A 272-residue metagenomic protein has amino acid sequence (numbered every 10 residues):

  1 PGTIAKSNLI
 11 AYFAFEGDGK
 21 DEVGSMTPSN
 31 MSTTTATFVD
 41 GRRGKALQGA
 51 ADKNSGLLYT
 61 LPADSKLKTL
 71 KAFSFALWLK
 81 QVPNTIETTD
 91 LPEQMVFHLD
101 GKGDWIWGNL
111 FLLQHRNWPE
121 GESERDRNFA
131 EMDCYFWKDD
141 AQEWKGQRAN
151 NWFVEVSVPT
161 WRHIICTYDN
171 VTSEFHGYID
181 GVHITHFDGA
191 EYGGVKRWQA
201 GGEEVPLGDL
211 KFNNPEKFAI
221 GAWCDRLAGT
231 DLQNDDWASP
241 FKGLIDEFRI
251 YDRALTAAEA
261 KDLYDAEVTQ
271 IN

Functional and structural regions predicted by a protein language model:
P1-T27, R43-N272: Extracellular glycan-associated modules
M31: Cytochrome P450 proximal C-terminal region
T34-A36: Small-residue (G/S/T/A) turn/hinge positions that recur once per unit in extracellular repeat modules
F38-G41: Short beta-strand/loop segment at the start of cytosolic alpha/beta domains
